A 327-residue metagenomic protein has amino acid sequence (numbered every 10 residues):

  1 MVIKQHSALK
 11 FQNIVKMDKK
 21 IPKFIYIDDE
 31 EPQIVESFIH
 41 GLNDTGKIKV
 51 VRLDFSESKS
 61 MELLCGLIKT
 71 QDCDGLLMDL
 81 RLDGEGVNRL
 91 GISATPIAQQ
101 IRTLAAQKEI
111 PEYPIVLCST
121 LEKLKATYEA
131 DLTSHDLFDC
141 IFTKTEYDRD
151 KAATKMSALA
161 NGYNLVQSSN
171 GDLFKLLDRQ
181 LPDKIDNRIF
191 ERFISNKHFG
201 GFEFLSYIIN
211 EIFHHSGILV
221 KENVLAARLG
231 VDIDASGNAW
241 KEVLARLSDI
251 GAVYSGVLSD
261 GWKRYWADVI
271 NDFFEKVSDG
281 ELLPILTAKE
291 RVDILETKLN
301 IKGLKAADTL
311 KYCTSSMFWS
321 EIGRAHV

Functional and structural regions predicted by a protein language model:
V2, A325-V327: Conserved small/polar residues in nucleotide/adenosyl-binding loops
K19-N43: Conserved acidic segment of CheY-like receiver
D29, V116-K125, T145-E146: Conserved active-site segment of CheY-like receiver
P32-I39, L63-L64, G86-L90, L124-L132 (+1 more regions): A short acidic (Asp/Glu
K47-K59: Short hydrophobic/Thr-rich beta-strand motif most characteristic of the beta2 strand and flanking loop of CheY-like
M61-L64, D74-E112, T120, A126-Y128: Conserved phosphotransfer microenvironments
E129-K144: As written
K151-P284, A288: Charge-rich interaction segments
